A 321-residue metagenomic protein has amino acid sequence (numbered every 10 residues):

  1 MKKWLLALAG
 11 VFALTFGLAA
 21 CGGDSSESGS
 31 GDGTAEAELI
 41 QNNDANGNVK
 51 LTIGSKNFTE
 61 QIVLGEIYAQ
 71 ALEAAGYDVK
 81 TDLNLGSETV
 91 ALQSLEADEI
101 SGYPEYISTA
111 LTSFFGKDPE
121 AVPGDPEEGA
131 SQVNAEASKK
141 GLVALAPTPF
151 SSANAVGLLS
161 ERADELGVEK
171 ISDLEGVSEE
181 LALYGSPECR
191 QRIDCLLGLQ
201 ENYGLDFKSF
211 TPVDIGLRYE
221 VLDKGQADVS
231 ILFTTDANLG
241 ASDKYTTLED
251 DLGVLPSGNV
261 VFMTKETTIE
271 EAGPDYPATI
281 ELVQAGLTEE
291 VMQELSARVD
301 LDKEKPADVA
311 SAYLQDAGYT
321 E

Functional and structural regions predicted by a protein language model:
A9-G10, C21-N43: Short, low-complexity, disordered segments immediately C-terminal to signal peptides in bacterial exported proteins
F16-A20: C-terminal motif of bacterial Sec signal peptides marking the signal peptidase cleavage site
G47-E60, D78-D82, E179-Y184: Short, well-ordered beta-strand elements
E66-A74, T89-I100, G116, L197-N202 (+1 more regions): Short helices/loops that flank or line small-molecule/ion binding pockets
T81-Q93, P187, K208-E220: Short helix-initiation/N-cap motifs at beta->coil->alpha
F114-P123, S131-L145, Q226, N238-L252: Ligand-binding "clamshell"
P123-A182, E266, A285-E289: A conserved helix-loop-strand patch within extracytoplasmic ligand-binding domains of the periplasmic binding
G141-L142, T148-S151, T235-V283: Periplasmic-binding protein-like
